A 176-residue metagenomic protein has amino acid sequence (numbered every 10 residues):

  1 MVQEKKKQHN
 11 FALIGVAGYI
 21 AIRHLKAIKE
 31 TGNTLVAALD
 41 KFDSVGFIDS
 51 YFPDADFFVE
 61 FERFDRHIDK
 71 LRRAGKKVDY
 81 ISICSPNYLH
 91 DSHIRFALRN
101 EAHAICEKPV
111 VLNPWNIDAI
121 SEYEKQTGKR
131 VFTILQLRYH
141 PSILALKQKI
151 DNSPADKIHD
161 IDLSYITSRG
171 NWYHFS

Functional and structural regions predicted by a protein language model:
M1-A55: N-terminal Rossmann-like dinucleotide-binding module
I14-G15, L39, C84, I134 (+1 more regions): Short hydrophobic segments within beta-strands
L35, V78-I81, A155-I158: Local beta-strand N-terminus motif with an aromatic residue
F57-Y123: Beta-loop-alpha module in the N-terminal Rossmann-like domain of NAD(P)-dependent dehydrogenases, especially those
K108-P109, W115, L135-L137, Y165: Short strand-turn motif at the edge of the Rossmann-like AdoMet-binding core
A119-L137, D156-D162: Rossmann-fold dehydrogenase core element
L137-S176: Predominantly a Rossmann-like dinucleotide-binding segment in NAD(P)-dependent oxidoreductases
